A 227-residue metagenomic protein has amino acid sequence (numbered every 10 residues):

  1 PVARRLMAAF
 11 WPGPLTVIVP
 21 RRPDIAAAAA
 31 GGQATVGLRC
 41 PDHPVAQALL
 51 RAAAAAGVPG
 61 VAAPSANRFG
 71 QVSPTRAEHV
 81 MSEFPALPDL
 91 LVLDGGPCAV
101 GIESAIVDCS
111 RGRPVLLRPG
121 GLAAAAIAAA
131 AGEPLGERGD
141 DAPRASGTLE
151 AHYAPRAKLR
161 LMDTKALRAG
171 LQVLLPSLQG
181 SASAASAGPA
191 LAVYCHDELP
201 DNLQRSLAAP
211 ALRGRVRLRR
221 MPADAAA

Functional and structural regions predicted by a protein language model:
P1-A227: Active-site-adjacent structural elements in enzyme catalytic cores
